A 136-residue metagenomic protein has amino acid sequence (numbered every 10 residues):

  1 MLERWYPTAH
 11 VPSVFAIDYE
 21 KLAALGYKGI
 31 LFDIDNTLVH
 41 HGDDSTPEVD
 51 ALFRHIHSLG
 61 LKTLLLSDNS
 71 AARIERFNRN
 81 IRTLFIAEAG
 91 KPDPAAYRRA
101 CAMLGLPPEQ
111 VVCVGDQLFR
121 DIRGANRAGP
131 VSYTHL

Functional and structural regions predicted by a protein language model:
M1-F32: Non-catalytic pre-domain segments flanking phosphatase-related domains
I30-F32, T37-S45, V49-F77: Substrate-recognition element of Asp-dependent hydrolases with the DxDx(T/V) motif
S67-N69, L84-D93: A short, structured active-site edge motif that brings together acidic residues
N80-R82, A128-P130: Short, structured coil segments at secondary-structure junctions
P94-F119: Conserved Lys-Pro-Asp/Glu-containing loop-to-beta segment of HAD-superfamily phosphomonoesterases, centered on
Q117-A128: Acidic, divalent-metal-coordinating active-site segment for phosphoryl/phosphodiester hydrolysis, typified by short
T134-H135: Conserved small/polar residues in nucleotide/adenosyl-binding loops
